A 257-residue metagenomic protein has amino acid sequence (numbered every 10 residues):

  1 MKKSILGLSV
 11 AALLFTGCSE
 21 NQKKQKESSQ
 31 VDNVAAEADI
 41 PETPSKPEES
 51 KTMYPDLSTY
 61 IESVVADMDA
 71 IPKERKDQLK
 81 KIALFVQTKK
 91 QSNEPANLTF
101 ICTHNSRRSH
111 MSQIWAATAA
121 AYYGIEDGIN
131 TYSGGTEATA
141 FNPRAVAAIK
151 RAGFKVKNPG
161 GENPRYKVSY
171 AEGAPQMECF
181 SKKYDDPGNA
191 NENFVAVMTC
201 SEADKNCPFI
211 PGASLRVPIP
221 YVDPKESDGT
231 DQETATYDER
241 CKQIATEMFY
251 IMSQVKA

Functional and structural regions predicted by a protein language model:
K2-L8: Sec-dependent signal peptide recognition, specifically the positively charged N-region followed immediately by
A11-A12: Repetitive helical segments and hydrophobic/amphipathic motifs
F15-G17: C-terminal motif of bacterial Sec signal peptides marking the signal peptidase cleavage site
S19-N21: Bacterial signal peptide processing site
K26-E49: Post-signal peptide N-terminal segment of mature Sec-exported envelope proteins
K26-S29, S50-A257: Short polar/charged helix/loop
